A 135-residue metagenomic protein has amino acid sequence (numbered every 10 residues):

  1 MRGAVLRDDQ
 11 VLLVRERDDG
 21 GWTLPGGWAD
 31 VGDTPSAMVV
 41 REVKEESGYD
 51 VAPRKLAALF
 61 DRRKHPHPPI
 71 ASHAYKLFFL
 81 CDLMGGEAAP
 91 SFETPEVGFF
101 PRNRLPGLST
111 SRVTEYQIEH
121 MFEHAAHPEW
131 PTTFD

Functional and structural regions predicted by a protein language model:
M1-V11: Conserved N-terminal beta-strand and adjoining loop/helix that marks the start of the Nudix/MutT-like hydrolase domain
G3, P53-L56: Generic preference for hydrophobic
L24-G26: Thr-Gly-centered strand-to-loop micro-motif
A29-P53, D61-M121, E129-D135: Unchanged
